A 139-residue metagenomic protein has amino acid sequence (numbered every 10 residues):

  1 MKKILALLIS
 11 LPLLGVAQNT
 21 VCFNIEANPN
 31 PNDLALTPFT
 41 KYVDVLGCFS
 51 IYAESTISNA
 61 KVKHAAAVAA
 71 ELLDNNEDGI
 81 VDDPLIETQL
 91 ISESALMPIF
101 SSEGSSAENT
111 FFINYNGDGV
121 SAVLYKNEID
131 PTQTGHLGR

Functional and structural regions predicted by a protein language model:
I4-L13: Sec-dependent N-terminal signal peptides
G15-A17: Boundary at the C-terminal end of the N-terminal hydrophobic targeting segment
A27-V43, K61: Ser/Thr/Asn(+Pro)-rich, low-complexity disordered segments
L46-R139: Acidic/His-rich structured neighborhood in mature extracellular/periplasmic domains
